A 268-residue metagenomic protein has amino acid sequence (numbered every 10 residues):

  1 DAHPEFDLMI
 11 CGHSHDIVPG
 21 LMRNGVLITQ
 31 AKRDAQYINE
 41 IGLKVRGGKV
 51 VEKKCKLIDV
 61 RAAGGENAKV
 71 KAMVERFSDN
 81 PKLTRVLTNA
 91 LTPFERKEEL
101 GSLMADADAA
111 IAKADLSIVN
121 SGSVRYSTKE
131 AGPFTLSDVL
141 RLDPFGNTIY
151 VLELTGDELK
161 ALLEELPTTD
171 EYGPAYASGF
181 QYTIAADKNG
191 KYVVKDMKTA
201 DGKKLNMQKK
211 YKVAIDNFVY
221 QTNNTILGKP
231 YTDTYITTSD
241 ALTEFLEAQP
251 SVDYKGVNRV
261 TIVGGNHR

Functional and structural regions predicted by a protein language model:
D1-D7, C11, L21, A109: Alpha/propeptide regions of enzymes that mature by internal proteolysis
A2, I17, K32-R268: Catalytic centers of hydrolytic enzymes
D7-H15, T29-A31: Active-site neighborhood of phospho(di)ester-bond hydrolases with catalytic His/Asp-centered motifs
D16, M22: Histidine/acidic-residue-rich, glycine-tolerant segments that coordinate divalent metal ions
R23, I28, A35-Q36: Phosphate/diphosphate-binding loops
